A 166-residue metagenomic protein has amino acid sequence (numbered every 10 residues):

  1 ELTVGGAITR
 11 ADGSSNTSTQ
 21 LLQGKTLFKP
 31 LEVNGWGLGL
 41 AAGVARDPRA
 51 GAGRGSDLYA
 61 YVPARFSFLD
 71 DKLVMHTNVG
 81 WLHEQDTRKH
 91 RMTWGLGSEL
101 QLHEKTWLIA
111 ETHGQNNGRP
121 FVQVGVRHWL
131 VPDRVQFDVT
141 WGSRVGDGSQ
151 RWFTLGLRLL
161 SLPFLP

Functional and structural regions predicted by a protein language model:
E1-P166: Transmembrane beta-barrel domains of Gram-negative outer membranes and organellar outer membranes
